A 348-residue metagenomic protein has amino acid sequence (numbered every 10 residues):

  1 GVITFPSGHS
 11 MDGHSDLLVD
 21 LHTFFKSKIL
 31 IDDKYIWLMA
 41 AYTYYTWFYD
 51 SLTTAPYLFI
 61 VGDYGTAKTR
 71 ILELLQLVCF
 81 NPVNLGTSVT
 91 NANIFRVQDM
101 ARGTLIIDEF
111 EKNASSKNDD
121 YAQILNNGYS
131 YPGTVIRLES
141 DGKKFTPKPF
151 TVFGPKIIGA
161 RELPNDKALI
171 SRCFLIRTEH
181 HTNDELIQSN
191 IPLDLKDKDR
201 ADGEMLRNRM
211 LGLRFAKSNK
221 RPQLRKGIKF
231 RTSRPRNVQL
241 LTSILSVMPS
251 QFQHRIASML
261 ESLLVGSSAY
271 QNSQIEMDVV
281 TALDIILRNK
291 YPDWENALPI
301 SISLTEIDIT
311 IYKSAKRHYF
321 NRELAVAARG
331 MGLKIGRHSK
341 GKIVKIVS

Functional and structural regions predicted by a protein language model:
G1-D99, F230, L240-L241, L245-F252 (+1 more regions): P-loop NTPase catalytic core of nucleic-acid-dependent motor ATPases
D50-T53, F95-M100, N118, T146-V152 (+1 more regions): Conserved catalytic network of the ASCE P-loop NTPase/AAA+ motor domain
Q76, F80, D120-D141, F145: Conserved catalytic/switch belt of AAA+ P-loop NTPases
T87-T104, N113-S116, Q123, K143-P147: Conserved alpha-helical scaffold flanking the Walker A/P-loop in AAA+ ATPase domains
T104-Y129, E162-S171: Conserved AAA+/SF3 P-loop NTPase catalytic/coupling segment centered on the Walker-B
L138-I158: AAA+/SF3 P-loop NTPase mechanochemical coupling elements
K148-V152, E162-N272: Phosphate-sensing "switch" segment of ASCE/P-loop ATPases
L224-S348: DNA transaction DNA-binding modules
